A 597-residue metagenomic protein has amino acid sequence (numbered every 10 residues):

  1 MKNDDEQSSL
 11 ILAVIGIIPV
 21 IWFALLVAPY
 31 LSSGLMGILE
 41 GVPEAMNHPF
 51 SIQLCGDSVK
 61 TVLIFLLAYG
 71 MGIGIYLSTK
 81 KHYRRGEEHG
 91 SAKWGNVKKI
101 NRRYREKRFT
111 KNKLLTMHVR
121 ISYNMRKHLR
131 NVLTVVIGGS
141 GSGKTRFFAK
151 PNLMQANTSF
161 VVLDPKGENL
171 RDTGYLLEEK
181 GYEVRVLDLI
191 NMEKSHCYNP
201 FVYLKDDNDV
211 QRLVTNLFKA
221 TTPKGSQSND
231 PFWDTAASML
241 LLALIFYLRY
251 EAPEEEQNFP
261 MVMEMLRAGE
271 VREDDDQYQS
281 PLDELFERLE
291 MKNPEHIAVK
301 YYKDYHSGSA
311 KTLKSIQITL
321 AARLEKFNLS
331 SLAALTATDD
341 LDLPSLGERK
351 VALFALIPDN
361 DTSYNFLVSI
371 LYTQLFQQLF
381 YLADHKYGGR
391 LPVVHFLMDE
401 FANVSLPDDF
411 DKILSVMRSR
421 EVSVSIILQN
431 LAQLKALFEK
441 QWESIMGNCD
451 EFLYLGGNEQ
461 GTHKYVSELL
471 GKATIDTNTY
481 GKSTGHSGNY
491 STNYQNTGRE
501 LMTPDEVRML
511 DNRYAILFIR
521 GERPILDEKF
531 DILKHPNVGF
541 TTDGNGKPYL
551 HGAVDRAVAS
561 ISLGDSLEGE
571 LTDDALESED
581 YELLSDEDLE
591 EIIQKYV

Functional and structural regions predicted by a protein language model:
M1-S142, R146-P151, T484, Y494 (+1 more regions): Basic- and hydrophobic-enriched, low-structure N-terminal and domain-boundary segments that flank ATP-binding catalytic
P19, G37, H89, K93 (+9 more regions): Polar low-complexity intrinsically disordered regions enriched in Ser/Thr and small residues
L35-M46, F109, S483-S487, T503 (+4 more regions): Extended hydrophobic/Leu-rich segments
H48, V59-N112, D207-L217, M261-A268 (+3 more regions): Short alpha-helical interface patches
K93-N101, N112, T116-R126, R146-F147 (+7 more regions): A broad, low-specificity signal for short, low-complexity segments enriched in glycine/proline and polar/charged
R130-V422, L437-Q441, G447, T497 (+3 more regions): P-loop NTPase motor domains
L414-I516: Conserved ATP-driven motor cores of ASCE-family P-loop NTPases powering translocation/secretion/packaging/pilus
F530-D531: Short, surface-exposed polybasic-aromatic patches that bind anionic ligands, especially phosphate groups
